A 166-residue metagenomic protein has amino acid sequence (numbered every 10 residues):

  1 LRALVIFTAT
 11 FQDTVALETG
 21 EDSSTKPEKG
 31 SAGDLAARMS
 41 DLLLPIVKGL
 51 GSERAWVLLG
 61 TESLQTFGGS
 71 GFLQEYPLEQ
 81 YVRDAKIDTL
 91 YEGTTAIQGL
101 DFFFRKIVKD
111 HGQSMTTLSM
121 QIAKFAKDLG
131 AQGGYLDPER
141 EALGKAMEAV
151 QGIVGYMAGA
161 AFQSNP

Functional and structural regions predicted by a protein language model:
L1-P166: Flavin-dependent oxidoreductase catalytic core characteristic of acyl-CoA dehydrogenase/oxidase-like enzymes
